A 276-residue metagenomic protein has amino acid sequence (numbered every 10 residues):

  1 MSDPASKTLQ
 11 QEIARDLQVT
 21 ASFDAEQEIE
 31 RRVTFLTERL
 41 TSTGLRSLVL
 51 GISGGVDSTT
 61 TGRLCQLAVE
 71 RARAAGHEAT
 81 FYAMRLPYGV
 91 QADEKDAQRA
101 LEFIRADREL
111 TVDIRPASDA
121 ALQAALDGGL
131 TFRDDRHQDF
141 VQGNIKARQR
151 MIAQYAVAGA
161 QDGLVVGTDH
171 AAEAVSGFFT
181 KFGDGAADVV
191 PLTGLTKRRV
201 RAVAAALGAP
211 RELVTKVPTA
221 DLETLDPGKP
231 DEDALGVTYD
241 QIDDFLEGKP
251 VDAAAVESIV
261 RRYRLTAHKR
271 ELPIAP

Functional and structural regions predicted by a protein language model:
S2-V175: ATP-dependent adenylation/nucleotidyltransferase module used to activate substrates
Q27, R31-F35, L195-A206, S258: A non-catalytic, amphipathic alpha-helix used as a structural packing/dimerization or gating element in enzyme scaffolds
G62, Q66, Q98, Y155 (+4 more regions): Predominant activation on well-ordered alpha-helical scaffold segments within soluble catalytic domains
G76, G248-K249: Short loop/turn hinge sites at secondary-structure boundaries
A106, Q142, R150, T168-G236: Catalytic subdomain that performs nucleotidyl-dependent activation
D231, L235, Q241, L246: A conserved mid-domain beta-alpha-beta active-site/ligand-binding segment of alpha/beta enzyme cores
K249-P276: Intrinsic disorder and flexible/low-complexity segments
